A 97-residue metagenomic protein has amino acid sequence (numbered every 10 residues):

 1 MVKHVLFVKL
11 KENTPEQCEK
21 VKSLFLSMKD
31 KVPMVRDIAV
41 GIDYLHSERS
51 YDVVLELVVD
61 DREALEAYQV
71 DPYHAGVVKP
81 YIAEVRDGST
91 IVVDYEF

Functional and structural regions predicted by a protein language model:
M1-D52, D60-V70, V93-F97: Short S/T/G/P-rich N-terminal loop/turn motif that feeds into the first structured element of a domain
V70, A75-G76: Long, contiguous binding/interaction regions
P80-F97: Charge-dense polyanion-binding interfaces
